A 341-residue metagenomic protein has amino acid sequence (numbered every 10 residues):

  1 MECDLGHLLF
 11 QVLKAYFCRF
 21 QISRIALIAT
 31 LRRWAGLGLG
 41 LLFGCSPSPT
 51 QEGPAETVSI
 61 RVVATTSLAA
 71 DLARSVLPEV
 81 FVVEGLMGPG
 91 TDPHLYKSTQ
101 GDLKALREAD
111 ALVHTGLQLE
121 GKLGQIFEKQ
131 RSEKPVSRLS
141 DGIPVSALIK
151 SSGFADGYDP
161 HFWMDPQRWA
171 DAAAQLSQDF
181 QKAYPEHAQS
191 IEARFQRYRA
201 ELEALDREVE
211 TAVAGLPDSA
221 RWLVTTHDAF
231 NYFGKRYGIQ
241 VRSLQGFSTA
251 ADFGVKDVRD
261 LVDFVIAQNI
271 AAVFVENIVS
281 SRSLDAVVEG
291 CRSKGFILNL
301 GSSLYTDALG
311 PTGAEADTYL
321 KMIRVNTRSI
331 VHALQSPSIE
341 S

Functional and structural regions predicted by a protein language model:
D4-H7, Y16: Intrinsic-disorder-associated, low-complexity terminal segments enriched in Asp/Asn/His/Tyr and depleted of Lys/Arg
L13-A35: Bacterial N-terminal signal peptides that target proteins for export
R32-G44: Bacterial N-terminal signal peptides
C45-S341: Extracytoplasmic metal-acquisition and chelation regions
